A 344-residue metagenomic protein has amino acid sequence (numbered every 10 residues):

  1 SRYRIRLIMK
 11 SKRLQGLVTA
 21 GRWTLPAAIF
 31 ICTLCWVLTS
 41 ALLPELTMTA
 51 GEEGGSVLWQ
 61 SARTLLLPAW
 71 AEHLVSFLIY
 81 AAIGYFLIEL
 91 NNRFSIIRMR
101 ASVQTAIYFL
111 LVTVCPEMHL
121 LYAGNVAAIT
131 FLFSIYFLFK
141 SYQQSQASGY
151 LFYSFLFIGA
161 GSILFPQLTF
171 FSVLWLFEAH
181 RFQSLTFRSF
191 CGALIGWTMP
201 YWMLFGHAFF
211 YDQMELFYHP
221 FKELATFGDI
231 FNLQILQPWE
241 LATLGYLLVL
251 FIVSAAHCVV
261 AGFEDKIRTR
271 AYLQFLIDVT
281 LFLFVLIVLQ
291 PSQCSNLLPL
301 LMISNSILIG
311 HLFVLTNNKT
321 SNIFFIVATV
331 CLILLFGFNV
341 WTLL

Functional and structural regions predicted by a protein language model:
E52-L67, Y218-L241, A256-H257: Juxtamembrane membrane-water interface segments that cap and precede transmembrane helices
A71, V75, V114-V126, Q293-L297 (+1 more regions): Membrane-embedded glycan-lipid processing machinery
L78-F94: Transmembrane-helix motifs of polytopic, lipid-linked glycan transferases
A101-P116, N125-F133, S154: Membrane-embedded helix bundles of polyisoprenyl
S134-G149: Membrane-interface transmembrane helices that cradle and orient dolichyl/undecaprenyl
Y150-P166: Membrane-interface alpha helices of multi-pass inner-membrane proteins
F171-I195: Perimembrane helix-loop-helix junctions
A256-N317: Membrane-water interface signatures at transmembrane helix termini and the short loops that connect adjacent helices
